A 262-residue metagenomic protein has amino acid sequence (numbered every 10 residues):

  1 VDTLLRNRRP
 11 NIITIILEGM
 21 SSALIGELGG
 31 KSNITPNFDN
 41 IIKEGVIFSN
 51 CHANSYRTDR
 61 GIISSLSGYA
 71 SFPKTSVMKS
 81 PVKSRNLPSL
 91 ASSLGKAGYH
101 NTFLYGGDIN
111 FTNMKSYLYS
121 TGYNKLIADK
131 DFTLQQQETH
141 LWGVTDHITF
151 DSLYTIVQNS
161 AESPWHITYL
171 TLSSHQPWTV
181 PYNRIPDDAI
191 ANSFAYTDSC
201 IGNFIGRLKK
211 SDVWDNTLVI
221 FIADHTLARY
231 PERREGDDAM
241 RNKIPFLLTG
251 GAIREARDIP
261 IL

Functional and structural regions predicted by a protein language model:
D2-L262: Solvent-exposed soluble domains appended to multi-pass membrane proteins
